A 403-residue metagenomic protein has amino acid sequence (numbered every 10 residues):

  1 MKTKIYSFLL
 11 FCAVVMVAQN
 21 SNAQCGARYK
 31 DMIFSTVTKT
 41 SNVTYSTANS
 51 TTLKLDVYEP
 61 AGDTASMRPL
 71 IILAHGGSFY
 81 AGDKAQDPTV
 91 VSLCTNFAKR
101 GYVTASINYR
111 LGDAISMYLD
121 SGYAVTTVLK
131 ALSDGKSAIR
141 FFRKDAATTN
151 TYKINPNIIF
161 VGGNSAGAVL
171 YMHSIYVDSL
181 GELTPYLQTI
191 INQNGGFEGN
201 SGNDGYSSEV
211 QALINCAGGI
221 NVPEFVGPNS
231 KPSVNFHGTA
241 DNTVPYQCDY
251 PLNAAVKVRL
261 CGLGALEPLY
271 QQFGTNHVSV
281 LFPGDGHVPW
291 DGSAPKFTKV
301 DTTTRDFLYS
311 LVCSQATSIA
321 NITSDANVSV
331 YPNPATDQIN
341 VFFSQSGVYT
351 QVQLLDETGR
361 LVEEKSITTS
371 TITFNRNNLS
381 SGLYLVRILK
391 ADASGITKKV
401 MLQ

Functional and structural regions predicted by a protein language model:
C25-S66: N-terminal cap/lid segment of alpha/beta-hydrolase-fold proteins
D63-R68, A74-S116, P223, N242-Y246: Short substrate-entry loop that stabilizes the transition state in hydrolases
F79-Q86, N108-L129, V177, W290-S293: Cap/lid segment of the alpha/beta-hydrolase catalytic domain
S137-N229: Primarily recognizes the serine-hydrolase "nucleophile elbow" in alpha/beta-hydrolase and SGNH/GDSL folds
K231, F236-V278: Active-site-adjacent alpha-helix of alpha/beta-hydrolase-fold enzymes
L260, G264-A316: C-terminal catalytic histidine-bearing segment of alpha/beta-hydrolase fold enzymes
T323-Y331, A335-Q403: C-terminal outer-membrane/trafficking sorting elements
